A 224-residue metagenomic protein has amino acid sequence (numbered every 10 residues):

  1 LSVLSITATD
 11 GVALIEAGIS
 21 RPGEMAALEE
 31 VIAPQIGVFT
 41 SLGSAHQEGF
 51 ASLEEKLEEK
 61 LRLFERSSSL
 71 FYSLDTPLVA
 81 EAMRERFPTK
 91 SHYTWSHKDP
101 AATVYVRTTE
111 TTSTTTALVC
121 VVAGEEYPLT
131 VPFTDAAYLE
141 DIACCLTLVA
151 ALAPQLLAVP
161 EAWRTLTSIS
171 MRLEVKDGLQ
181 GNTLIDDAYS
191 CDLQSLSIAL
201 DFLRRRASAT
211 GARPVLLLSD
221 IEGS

Functional and structural regions predicted by a protein language model:
L1-G11: P-loop NTPase switch/communication element
S2, G23-E24: Short acidic active-site motifs
G11-P22, L184-S190: Switch II (G3) loop of P-loop NTPases
I15-A17, Y72, E140, I185-D186 (+1 more regions): Active-site flanking residues adjacent to catalytic metal/cofactor-binding acidic residues
I19, S44, T76, Y189-C191 (+1 more regions): Short, glycine/acidic-enriched loop or turn micro-motifs at the edges of active sites
E24-A27, L78-A82, I198-F202: A short acidic, amphipathic alpha-helical/loop segment
Q35-T183, R206, G211-A212: Acidic, Mg2+-coordinating active-site environments of NTP-dependent enzymes
I169, A188-S224: Active-site beta-alpha connecting loops in nucleotide-dependent enzymes
